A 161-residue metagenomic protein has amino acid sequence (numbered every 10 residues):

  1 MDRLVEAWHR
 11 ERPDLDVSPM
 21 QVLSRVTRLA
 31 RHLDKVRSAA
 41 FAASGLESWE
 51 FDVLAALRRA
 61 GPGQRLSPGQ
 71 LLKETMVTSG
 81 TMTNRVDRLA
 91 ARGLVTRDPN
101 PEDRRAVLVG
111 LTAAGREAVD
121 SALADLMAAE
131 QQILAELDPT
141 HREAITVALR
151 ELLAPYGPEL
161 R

Functional and structural regions predicted by a protein language model:
M1-D14, T140-R161: C-terminal regulatory/oligomerization modules of transcriptional regulators
D2-L4, L29-D34, A43-S44, S48-F51 (+6 more regions): Anionic, Ser/Thr-rich low-complexity intrinsically disordered regions
E6-R10, A42, K73, A91: Short polybasic/polar patches that bind polyanions
V17, T27, R31-T78, L160-R161: N-terminal helix-turn-helix DNA-binding core of bacterial DNA-binding proteins
S18, V22-R25, L29-R37, E74 (+3 more regions): C-terminal ligand-sensing/allosteric alpha-helical core of TetR-family HTH transcriptional regulators
R25, E50-A56, E74, R85 (+3 more regions): Residue-level recognition of specific faces of alpha-helices
D87-V147: Charged, amphipathic alpha-helical coiled-coil/dimerization segments
